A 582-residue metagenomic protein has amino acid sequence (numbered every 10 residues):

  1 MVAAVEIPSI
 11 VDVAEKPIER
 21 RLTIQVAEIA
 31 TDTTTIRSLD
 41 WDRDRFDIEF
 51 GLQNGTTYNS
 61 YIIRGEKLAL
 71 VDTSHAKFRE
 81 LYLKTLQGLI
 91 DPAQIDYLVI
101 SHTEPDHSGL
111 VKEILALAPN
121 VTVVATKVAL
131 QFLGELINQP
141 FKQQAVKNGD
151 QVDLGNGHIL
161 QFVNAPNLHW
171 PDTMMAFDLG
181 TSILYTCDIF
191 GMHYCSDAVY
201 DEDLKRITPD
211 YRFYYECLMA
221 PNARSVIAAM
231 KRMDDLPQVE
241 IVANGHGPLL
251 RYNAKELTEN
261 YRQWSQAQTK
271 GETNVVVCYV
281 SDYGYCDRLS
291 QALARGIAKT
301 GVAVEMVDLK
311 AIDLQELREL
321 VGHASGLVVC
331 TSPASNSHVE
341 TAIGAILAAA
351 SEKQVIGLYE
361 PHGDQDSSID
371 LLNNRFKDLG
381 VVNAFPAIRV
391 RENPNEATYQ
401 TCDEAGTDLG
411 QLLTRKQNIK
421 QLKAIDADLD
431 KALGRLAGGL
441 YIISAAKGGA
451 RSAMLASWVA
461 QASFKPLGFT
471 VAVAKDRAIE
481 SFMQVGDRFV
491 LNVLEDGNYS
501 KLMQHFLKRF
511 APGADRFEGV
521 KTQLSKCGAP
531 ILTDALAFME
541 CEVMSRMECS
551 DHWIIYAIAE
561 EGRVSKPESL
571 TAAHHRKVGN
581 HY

Functional and structural regions predicted by a protein language model:
V13, R21, A27-T31, V124-T173 (+1 more regions): Metallo-beta-lactamase
Q25, S196, R206-S225, K231-V242 (+4 more regions): FMN-binding flavodoxin-like domain, especially the glycine-rich phosphate-binding loop
V26-Q87, M175-D178, S182-Y185, C286: Conserved beta-strand hairpin/beta-sheet module of binuclear metal-dependent hydrolase folds, prominently
E66, K77-V124: Active-site metal-binding motif and surrounding structural segment of the metallo-beta-lactamase
V71-T73, I95-T103, V123-T126, L184-D188 (+1 more regions): Active-site neighborhood of phospho(di)ester-bond hydrolases with catalytic His/Asp-centered motifs
H169, T173, T181, I189-P221 (+1 more regions): Active-site-proximal loop/helix segment associated with metal-binding centers of metalloenzymes
A254-A345: N-terminal beta1-alpha1-beta2 submodule of the flavodoxin-like/Rossmannoid cofactor-binding fold
R415-Y582: Basic, polyanion-binding surface patches
